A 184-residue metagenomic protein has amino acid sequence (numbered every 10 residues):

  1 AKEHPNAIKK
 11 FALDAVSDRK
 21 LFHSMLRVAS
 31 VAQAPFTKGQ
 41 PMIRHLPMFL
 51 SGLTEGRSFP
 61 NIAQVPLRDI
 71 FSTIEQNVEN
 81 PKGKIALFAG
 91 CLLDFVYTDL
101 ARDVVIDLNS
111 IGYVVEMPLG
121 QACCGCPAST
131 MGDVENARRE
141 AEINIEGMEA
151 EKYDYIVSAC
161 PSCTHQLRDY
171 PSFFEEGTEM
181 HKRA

Functional and structural regions predicted by a protein language model:
A1-Q121, C126-E179: Iron-sulfur-cluster electron-transfer modules
M180-A184: Short, flexible loop segments at boundaries between secondary-structure elements
